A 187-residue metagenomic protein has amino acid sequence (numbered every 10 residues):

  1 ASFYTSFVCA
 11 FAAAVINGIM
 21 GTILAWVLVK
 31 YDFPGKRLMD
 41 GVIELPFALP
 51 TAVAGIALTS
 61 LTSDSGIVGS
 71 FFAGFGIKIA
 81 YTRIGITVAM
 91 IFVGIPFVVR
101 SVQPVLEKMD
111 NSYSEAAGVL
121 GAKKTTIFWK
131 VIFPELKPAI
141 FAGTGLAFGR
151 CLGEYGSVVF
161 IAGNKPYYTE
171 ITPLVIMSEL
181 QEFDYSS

Functional and structural regions predicted by a protein language model:
A1, Y155-S187: Interhelical loop and adjacent transmembrane-helix boundary motif in polytopic membrane transport permeases
A1-E107, V131-G156, E179: Membrane-water interface segments at the C-terminal ends of transmembrane alpha-helices in multi-pass inner-membrane
F3, L45, S112-L120: Short hydrophobic faces within alpha-helices
P34, A122-K124: Short coil/turn motifs that cap or connect alpha-helices
K36-R37, A117, Y185-S187: Loop-to-transmembrane helix entry/capping segments in MFS-fold secondary transporters and related SLC/MFSD carriers
Q103-E115, K124: Membrane-helix/interface signature in polytopic inner-membrane proteins
L120-G121, P134: Glycine/proline-centered hinge or cleavage motifs at structural transition points of membrane proteins
